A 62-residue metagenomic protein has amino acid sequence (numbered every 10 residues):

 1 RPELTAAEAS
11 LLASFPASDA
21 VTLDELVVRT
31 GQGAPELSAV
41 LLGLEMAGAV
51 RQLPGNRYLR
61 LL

Functional and structural regions predicted by a protein language model:
R1-A7, T22, A49-L62: Short, cationic-aromatic polyanion-contact patches
E3-Q32: Short amphipathic alpha-helical interface segments
F15, T30, L41, P54 (+1 more regions): Active-site proximal loops enriched in glycine and acidic residues that flank catalytic Cys/His/Asp and coordinate
G31-M46: Short amphipathic alpha-helical interaction segments
